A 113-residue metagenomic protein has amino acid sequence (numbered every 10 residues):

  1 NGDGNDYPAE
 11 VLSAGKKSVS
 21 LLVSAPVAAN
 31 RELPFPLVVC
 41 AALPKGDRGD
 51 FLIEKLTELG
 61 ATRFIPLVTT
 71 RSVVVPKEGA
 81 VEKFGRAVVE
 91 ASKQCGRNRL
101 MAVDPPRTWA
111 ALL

Functional and structural regions predicted by a protein language model:
N1-A29, K77: N-terminal positively charged helical leader segments and presequences
S24-L113: RNA substrate-binding interface of SAM-dependent RNA methyltransferases
